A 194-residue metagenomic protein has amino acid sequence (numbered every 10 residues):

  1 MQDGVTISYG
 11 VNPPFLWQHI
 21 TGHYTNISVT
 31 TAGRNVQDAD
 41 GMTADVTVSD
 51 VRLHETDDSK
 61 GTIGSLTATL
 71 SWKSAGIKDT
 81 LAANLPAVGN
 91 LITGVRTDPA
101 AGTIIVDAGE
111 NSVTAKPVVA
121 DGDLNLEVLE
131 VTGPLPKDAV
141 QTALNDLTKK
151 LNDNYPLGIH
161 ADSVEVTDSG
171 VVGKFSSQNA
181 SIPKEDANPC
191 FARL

Functional and structural regions predicted by a protein language model:
Q2-A83: N-terminal beta-strand/beta-hairpin edge segment
D3-V5, H23-I27, D40-S49, G64-A68 (+5 more regions): Envelope-exposed proteins and targeting segments
Y9-V11, T97-A100, A143-L147: Short Pro/Gly-enriched beta-strand edge/turn motifs at strand-loop
N12, A32-R34, S49-V51, G109-N111 (+4 more regions): Solvent-exposed coil/turn segments that connect beta secondary-structure elements in extracytoplasmic/periplasmic
V36-Q37, N111-A115, T132-D138, S181-K184: Short, surface-exposed beta-strand/loop "edge" segments at domain boundaries and coil↔beta transitions
A44-T56, K116-G122, N188-L194: A short, surface-exposed beta-strand/turn
E55-D123: Non-cytosolic head/periplasmic domains of membrane-anchored proteins
P136-L194: Extracytoplasmic/luminal low-complexity segments enriched in Pro/Gly and acidic/polar residues that act as flexible
